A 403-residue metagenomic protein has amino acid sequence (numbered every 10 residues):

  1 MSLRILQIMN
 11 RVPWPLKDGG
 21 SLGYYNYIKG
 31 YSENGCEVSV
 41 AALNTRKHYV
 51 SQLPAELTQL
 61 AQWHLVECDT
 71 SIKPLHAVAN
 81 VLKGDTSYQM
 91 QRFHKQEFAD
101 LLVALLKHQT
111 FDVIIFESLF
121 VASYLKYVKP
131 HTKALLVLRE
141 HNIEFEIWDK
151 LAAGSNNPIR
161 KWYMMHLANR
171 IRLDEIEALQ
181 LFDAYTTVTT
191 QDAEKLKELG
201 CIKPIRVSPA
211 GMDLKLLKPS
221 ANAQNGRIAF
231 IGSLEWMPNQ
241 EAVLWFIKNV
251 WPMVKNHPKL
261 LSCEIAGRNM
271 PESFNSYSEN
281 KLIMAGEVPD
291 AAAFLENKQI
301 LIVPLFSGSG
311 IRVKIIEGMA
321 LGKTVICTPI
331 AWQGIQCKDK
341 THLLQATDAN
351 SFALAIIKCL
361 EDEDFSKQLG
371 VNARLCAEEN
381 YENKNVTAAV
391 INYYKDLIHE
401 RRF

Functional and structural regions predicted by a protein language model:
M1-H64, K107-Q109, N256: N-terminal subdomain of nucleotide-sugar transferases
L75-Y88, V137-L173, S233: Acceptor-binding helix/loop patch of EC 2.4 sugar-transfer enzymes, predominantly nucleotide-sugar-dependent
M165-L217: Donor nucleotide-sugar binding/catalytic pocket of nucleotide-sugar-dependent glycosyltransferases
D183, A293-G310, L321-T324: Acidic donor-binding loop of glycosyltransferase active sites
V207-N297: Conserved catalytic-core segment of nucleotide-activated headgroup transferases in glycan assembly
K314-E317, T324-T328: Short hydrophobic beta-strand element within catalytic cores of glycosyltransferases and related nucleotide-activated
L343-N350, K358-D364: Conserved acidic donor-binding segment of nucleotide-sugar-dependent glycosyltransferases
F365-N380, V386-N392: A short, well-ordered alpha-helix in the C-terminal region of glycosyltransferases
